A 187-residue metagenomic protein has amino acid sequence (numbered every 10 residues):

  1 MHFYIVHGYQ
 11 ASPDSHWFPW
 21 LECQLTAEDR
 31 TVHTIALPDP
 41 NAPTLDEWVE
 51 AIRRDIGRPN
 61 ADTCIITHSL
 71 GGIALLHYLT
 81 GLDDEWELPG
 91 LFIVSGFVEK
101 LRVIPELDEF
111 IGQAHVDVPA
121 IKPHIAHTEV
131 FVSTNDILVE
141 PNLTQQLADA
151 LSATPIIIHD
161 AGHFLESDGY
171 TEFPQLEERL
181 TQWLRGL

Functional and structural regions predicted by a protein language model:
M1-A61: Active-site catalytic motif of lipid deacylating hydrolases and related acyltransferases
A11-S12, T134-V139: Acidic catalytic loop of the alpha/beta-hydrolase fold
T31-H33, D149-L165: Catalytic histidine neighborhood in serine/cysteine hydrolases with alpha/beta-hydrolase-type architecture
P43, A161-F173: Catalytic histidine-centered segment of alpha/beta-hydrolase-like enzymes
I66-L76: Gly/Ala-rich beta-loop-alpha elbow adjacent to hydrolase catalytic centers
E85-E99: A conserved short beta-strand
H124, E129-V132, D136: Short beta-strand/loop motif that positions the catalytic acidic residue of the alpha/beta-hydrolase fold
G169-L187: Catalytic active-site module of serine/aspartate enzymes centered on a nucleophile-bearing elbow/loop
